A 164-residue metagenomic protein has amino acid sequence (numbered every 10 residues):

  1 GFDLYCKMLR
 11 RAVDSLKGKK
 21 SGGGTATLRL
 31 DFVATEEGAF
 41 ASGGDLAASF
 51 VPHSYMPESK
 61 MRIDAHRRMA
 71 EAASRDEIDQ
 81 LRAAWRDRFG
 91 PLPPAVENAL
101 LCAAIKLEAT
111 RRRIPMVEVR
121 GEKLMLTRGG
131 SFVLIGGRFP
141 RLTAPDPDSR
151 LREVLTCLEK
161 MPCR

Functional and structural regions predicted by a protein language model:
G1-R164: Accessory helical-bundle/CTD segments and flexible terminal tails appended to RecA-like ATPase motors
